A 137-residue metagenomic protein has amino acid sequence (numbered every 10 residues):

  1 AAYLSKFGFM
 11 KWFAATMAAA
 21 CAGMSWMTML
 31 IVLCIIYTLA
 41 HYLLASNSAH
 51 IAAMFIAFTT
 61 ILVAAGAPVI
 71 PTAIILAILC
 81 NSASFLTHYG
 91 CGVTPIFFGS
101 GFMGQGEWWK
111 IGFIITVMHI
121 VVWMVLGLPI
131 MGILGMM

Functional and structural regions predicted by a protein language model:
A1-A15, I70, I120-M131: Hydrophobic alpha-helical transmembrane segments in multi-pass integral membrane proteins
A1-H41: Transmembrane helical segments that form the transport core of multi-pass membrane transport proteins
A2-M10, A40-A53, A83-G92: Short helix-coil transition sites and intra-membrane helix breaks within transmembrane domains of multi-pass
L4, G8, M17, C21 (+3 more regions): Membrane-interfacial segments
W26-L39, A65-S84: Alpha-helical transmembrane segments of multi-pass membrane proteins
T38-L39, I61, M124-V125: Alpha-helical transmembrane segments of multipass membrane proteins
S46-I78: Hydrophobic transmembrane alpha-helices that form the pore/transport pathway of multi-pass ion and small-solute
I78-M137: Juxtamembrane and boundary regions of transmembrane helices in multi-pass small-molecule transporters and channels
